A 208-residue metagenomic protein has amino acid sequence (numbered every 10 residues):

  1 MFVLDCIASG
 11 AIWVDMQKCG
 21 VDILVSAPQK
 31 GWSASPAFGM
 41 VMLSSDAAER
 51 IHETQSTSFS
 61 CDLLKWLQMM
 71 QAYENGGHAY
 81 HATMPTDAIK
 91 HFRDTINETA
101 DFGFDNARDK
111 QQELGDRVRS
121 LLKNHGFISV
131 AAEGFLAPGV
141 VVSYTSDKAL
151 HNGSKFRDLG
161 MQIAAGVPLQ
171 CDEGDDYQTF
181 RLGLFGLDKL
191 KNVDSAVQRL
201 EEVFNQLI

Functional and structural regions predicted by a protein language model:
M1-Q17: Catalytic PLP-binding core of fold-type I/II PLP enzymes
F2-C6, L24-A27, I163-A165: General beta-strand structural signal in soluble alpha/beta enzymes
Q17-Q29, G39: Conserved active-site segment immediately N-terminal to the catalytic lysine that forms the internal aldimine
C19, A34-P36, L136, Y177: Short, solvent-exposed loop/turn segments at the edges of secondary structure
W32-S120, D188: Active-site C-terminal subdomain of aminotransferase-like
G103-K110, F127-E133, I208: Flexible, glycine/charged-enriched surface loops at secondary-structure junctions
K123-G183, D188-S195: Conserved C-terminal alpha-helix-loop-beta "cap" of PLP-dependent enzymes that closes/shapes the active-site mouth
A196-F204: Short amphipathic C-terminal alpha-helix that caps PH/PH-like domains
